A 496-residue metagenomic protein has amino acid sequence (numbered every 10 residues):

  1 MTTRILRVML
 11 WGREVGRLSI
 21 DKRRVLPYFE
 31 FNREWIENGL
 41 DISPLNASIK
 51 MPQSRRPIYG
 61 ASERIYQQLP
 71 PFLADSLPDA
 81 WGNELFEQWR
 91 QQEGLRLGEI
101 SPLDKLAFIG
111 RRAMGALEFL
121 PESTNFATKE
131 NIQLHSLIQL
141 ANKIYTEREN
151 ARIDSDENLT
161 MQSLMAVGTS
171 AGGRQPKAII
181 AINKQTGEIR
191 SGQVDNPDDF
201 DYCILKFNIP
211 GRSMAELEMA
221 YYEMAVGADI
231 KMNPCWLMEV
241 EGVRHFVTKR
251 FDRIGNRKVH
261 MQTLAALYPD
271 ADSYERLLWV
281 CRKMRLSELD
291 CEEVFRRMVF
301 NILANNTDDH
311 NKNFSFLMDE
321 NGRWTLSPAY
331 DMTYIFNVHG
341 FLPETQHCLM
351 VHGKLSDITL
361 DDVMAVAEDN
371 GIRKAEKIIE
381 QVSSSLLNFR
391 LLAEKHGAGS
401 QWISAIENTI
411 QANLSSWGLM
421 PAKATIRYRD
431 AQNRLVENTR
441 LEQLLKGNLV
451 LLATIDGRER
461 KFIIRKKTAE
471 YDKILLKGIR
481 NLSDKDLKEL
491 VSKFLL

Functional and structural regions predicted by a protein language model:
M1-N311, S315-T425, L451: Phosphate/dinucleotide-binding and metal-coordinating scaffold of catalytic cores in nucleotide-dependent enzymes
L10, D430-A431, I455: Structural motif
V15-G16, V436-N438, R460-F462: Short, isolated positions in well-ordered beta-strands
A424-E437: Negatively charged, low-complexity tracts enriched in Asp/Glu with abundant Ser/Thr
L445-L475: Acidic, low-complexity, intrinsically disordered interaction modules
D472-L496: Mixed-charge, Lys/Arg-enriched low-complexity segments
